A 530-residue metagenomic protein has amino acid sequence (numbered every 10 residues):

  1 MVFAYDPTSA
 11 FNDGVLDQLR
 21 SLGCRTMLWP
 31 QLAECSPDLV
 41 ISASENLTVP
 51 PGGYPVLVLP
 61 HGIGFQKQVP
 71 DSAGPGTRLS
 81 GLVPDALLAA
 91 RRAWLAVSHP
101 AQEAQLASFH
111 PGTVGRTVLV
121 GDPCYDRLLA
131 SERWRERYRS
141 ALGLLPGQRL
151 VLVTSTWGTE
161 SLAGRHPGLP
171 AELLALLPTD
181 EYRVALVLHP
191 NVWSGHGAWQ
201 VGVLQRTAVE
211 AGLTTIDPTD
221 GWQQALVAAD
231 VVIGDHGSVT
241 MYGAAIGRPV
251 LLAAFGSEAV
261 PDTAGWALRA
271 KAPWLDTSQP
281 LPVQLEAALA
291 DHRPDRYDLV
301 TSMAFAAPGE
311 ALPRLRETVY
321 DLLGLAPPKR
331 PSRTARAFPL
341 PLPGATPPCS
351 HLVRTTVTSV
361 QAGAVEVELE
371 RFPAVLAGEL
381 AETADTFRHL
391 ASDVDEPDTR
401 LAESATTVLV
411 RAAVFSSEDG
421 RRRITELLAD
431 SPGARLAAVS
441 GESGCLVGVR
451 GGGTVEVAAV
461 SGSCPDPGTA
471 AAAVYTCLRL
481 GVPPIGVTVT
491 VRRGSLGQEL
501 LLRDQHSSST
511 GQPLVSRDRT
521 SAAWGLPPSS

Functional and structural regions predicted by a protein language model:
M1-R127: Active-site and donor-binding regions of nucleotide-sugar-utilizing enzymes
A4-L16, L177-D217: Catalytic donor nucleotide-activated moiety binding site of glycosyltransferases and closely related
M27-Q31, W199-V232: Donor nucleotide-activated moiety binding/catalytic core segment of transferases that use nucleotide-activated donors
S44, L59-I63, G121-D122, L152-G158 (+2 more regions): Short loop/turn segments at strand-loop or loop-helix junctions that form parts of catalytic or ligand-binding pockets
L47, G52-P60, T219-D262: A donor-sugar binding/catalytic signature common to diverse glycosyltransferases and related nucleotide-sugar
C124-G202, A307-P313: Conserved catalytic-core segment of nucleotide-activated headgroup transferases in glycan assembly
S238-M303: Catalytic binding pocket for nucleotide-activated donors in carbohydrate/polymer assembly enzymes
P282-S443, G451-S530: C-terminal amphipathic helix plus adjacent low-complexity, charged tail appended to glycosyltransferase catalytic
